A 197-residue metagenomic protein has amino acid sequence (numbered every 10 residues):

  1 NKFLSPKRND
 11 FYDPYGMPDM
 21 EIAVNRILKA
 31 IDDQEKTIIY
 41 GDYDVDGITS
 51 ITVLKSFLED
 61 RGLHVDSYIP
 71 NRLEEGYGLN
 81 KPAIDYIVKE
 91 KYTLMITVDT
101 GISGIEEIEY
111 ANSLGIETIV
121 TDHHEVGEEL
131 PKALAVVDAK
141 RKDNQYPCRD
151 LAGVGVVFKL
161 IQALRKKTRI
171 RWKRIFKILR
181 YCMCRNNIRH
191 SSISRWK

Functional and structural regions predicted by a protein language model:
N1-K197: Replace "Mg2+/Mn2+-dependent" with "divalent metal-dependent
